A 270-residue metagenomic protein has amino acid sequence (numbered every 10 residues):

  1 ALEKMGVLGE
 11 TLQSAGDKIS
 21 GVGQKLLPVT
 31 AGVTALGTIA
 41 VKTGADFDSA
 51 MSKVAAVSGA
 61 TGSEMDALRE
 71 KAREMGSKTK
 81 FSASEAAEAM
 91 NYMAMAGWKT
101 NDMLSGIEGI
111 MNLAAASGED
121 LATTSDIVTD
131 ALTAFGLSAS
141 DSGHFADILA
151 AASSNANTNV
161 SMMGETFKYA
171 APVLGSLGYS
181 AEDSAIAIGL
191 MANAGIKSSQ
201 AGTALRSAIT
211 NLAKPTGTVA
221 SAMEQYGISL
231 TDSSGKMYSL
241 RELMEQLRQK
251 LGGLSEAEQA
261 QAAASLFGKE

Functional and structural regions predicted by a protein language model:
M5-T30: Membrane-penetrating hydrophobic segments
Q24, Q261-E270: Glycine-centered helix-coil hinge/cap
K25-S77, E88-A96, M103-S117, T123-A156 (+4 more regions): Small-residue helix-packing and pore-constriction motifs in hydrophobic alpha-helices
A86, Q259-A260: Short amphipathic alpha-helical segments that mediate assembly, nucleic-acid/protein binding, or membrane association
E245, K250, S255-E258: Alpha-helical protein-protein interaction modules
